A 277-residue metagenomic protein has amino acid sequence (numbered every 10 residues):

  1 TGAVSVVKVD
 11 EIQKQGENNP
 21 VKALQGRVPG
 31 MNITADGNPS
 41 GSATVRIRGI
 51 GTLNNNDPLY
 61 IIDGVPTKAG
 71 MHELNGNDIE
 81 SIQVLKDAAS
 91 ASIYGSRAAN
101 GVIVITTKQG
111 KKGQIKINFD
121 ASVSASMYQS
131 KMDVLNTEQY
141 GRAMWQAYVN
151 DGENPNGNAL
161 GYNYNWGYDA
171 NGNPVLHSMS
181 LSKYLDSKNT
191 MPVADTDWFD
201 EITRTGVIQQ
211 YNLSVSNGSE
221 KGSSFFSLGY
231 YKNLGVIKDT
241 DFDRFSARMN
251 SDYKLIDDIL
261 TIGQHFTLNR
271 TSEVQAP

Functional and structural regions predicted by a protein language model:
T1-M249, Y253-N269: Short, small/polar-rich motifs associated with maturation and membrane association, primarily at protein termini
T271-P277: Outer-membrane beta-barrel translocator/channel fold
